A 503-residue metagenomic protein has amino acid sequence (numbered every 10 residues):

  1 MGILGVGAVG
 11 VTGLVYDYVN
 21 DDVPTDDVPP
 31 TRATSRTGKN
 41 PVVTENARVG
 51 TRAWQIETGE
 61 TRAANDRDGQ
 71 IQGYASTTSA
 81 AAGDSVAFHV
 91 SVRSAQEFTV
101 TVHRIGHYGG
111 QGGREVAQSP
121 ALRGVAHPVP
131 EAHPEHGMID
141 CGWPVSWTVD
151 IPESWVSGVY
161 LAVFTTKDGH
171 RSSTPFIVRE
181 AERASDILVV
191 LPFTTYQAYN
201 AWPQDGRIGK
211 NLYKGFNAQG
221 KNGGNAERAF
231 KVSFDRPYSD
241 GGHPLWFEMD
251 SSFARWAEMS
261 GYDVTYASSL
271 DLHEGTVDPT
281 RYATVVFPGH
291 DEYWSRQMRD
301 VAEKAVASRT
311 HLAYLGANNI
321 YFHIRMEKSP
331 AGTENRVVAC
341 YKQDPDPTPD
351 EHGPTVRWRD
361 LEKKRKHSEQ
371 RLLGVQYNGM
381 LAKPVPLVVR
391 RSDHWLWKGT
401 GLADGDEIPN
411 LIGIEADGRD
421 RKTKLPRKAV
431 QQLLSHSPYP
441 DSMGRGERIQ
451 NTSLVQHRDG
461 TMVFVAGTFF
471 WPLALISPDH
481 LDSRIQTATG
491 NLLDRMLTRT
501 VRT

Functional and structural regions predicted by a protein language model:
M1-Y18: N-terminal export signals
Y18-R32: Ser/Thr/Pro/Gly-rich low-complexity linker/stalk segments immediately outside membranes or between
V43-Q70: Proline/serine/threonine-rich low-complexity linkers at boundaries of modular beta-sandwich domains
Q72-E97, T101-Y108, A117, R123-K167 (+1 more regions): Ligand-binding face of N-terminal immunoglobulin V-set domains in extracellular IgSF glycoproteins
A95, T101-I105, G113-A121, D168-D278 (+1 more regions): Aromatic-Pro/Gly-enriched surface loop or interdomain linker that acts as a lid/target-recognition segment
P128-C141, T148-D150, V156, G242-K328: Helical hinge/lid and interdomain linker segments adjacent to catalytic or ligand-binding clefts that mediate domain
A257-M259, A416-T503: Extracellular low-complexity, Gly/Ser/Thr-rich intrinsically disordered linkers and protease-sensitive activation/hinge
F322-G444: An acidic, glycine-rich "communication" segment
